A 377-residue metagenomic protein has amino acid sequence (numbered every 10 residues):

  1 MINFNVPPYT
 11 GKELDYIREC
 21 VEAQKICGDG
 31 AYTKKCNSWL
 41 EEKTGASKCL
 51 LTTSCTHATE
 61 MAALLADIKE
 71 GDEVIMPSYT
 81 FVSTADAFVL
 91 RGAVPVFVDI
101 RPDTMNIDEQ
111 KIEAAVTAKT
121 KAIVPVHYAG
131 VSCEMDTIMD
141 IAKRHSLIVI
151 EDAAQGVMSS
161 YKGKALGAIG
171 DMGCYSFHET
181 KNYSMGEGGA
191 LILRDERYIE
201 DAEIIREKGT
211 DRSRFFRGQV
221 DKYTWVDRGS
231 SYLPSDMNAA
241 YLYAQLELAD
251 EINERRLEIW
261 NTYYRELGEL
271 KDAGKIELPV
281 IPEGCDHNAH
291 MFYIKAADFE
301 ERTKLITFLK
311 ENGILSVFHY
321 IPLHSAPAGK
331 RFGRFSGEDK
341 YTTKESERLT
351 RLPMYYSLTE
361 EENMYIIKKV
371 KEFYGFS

Functional and structural regions predicted by a protein language model:
M1-I26, T224-V226, P353: N-terminal "arm"/small-domain region of PLP-dependent enzymes with the aminotransferase-like
I26-E73, A87-R91, F97-D99, K164: Phosphate-binding glycine-rich loop
K34-S38, K43-C49, Q110, A114 (+6 more regions): PLP-dependent aminotransferase class I/II
L50, I75, V96, V149-I150 (+3 more regions): Structural detector of well-ordered beta-strand residues that form the stable sheet scaffold of enzyme domains
A58, T80, P353: Conserved SAM-binding loop
L64-A153, S160: PLP-dependent aminotransferase-like
E151-M185, R214-F216, D221-V226: Conserved active-site segment immediately N-terminal to the catalytic lysine that forms the internal aldimine
Y175-S176, G189-D195, Y243: Short beta-strand-to-turn element immediately C-terminal to the catalytic PLP-Schiff-base lysine in fold type I
